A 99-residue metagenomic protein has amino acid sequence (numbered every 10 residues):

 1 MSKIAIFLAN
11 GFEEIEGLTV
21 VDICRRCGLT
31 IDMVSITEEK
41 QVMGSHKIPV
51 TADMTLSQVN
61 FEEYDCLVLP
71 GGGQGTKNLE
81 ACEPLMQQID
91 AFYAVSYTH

Functional and structural regions predicted by a protein language model:
M1-Y93: Extended, subdomain-level signal for the structured scaffold at the beginning of enzyme domains
T98-H99: Conserved small/polar residues in nucleotide/adenosyl-binding loops
